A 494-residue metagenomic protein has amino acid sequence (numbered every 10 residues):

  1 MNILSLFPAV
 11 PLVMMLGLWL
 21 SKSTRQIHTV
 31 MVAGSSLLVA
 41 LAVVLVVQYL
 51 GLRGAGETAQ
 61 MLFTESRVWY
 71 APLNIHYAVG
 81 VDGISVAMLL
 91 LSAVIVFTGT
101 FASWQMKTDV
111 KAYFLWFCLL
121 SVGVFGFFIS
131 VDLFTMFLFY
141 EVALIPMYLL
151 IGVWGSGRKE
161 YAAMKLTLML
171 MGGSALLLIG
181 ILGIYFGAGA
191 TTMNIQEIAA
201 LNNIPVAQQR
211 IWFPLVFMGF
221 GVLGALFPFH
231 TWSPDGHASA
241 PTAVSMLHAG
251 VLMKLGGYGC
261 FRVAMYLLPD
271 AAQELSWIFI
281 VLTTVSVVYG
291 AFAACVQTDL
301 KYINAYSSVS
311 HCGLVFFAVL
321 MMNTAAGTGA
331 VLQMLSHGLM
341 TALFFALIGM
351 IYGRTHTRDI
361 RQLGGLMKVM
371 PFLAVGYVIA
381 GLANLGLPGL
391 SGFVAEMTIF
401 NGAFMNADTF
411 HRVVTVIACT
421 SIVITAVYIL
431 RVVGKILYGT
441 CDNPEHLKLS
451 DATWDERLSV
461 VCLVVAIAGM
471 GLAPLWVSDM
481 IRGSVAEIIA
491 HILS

Functional and structural regions predicted by a protein language model:
N2-I3, L18-F101, Q105-L115, N194-Q196 (+1 more regions): Transmembrane helix-loop-helix hairpins at membrane boundaries of multipass inner-membrane proteins
S5-L20, V32-L45, V68, L89-S103 (+6 more regions): Central hydrophobic cores of alpha-helical transmembrane segments in multi-pass inner-membrane proteins across all
R25-S36, Y161-M171, M370-V375, W454-C462: Alpha-helical transmembrane segments and their helix-start/interface "positive-inside/aromatic belt" motifs in integral
A33-L50, L170-I181, L373-L385, I422-V423 (+1 more regions): Hydrophobic alpha-helical membrane-insertion segments
T98-W104, V122-F134, M147-K435: Hydrophobic transmembrane alpha-helices and their helix-loop junctions in integral membrane proteins
F101-W116, T242, E445-D455: Cytoplasmic juxtamembrane regions at transmembrane-helix boundaries
E141: Short phosphate-coordinating micro-motif centered on Lys-Gly-acidic
M370-F372, I429-S494: Cytoplasmic/organellar membrane-interface segments at the starts of transmembrane helices in multi-pass inner-membrane
